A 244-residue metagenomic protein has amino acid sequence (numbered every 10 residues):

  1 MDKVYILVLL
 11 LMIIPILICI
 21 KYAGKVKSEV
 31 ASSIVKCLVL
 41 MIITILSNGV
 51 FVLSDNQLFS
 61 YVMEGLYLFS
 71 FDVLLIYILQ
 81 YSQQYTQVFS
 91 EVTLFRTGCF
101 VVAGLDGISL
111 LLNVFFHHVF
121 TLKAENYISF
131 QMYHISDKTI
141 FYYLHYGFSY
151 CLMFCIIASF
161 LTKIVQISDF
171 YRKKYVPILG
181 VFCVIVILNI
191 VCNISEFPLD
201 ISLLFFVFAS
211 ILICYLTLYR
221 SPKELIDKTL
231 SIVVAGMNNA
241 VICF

Functional and structural regions predicted by a protein language model:
M1-P15, K138-Y150: Hydrophobic transmembrane alpha-helical segments in integral membrane proteins
D2, G24, I167-T229: Interfacial "cap-and-anchor" motif at the non-cytosolic start of specific transmembrane alpha-helices
V4-D55, M63-Q80, C99-F116, I178-I194: Hydrophobic alpha-helical transmembrane segments of multi-pass membrane proteins
P15-K21, Y77-Y81, Y146-D169, C214-R220: Alpha-helical transmembrane segments in multipass membrane proteins, preferentially the mid-helix core
K21-I34, Q57, Q83-F95, L161-K174 (+2 more regions): Membrane-interface helix-boundary motifs at transmembrane edges
I43-F51, L105-S129, I140-P198: Hydrophobic transmembrane alpha-helices
Q57-L68, P198-F206: Non-cytosolic membrane-interface motifs at loop->transmembrane helix junctions
R220-F244: Sensory modules in modular signal-transduction proteins
